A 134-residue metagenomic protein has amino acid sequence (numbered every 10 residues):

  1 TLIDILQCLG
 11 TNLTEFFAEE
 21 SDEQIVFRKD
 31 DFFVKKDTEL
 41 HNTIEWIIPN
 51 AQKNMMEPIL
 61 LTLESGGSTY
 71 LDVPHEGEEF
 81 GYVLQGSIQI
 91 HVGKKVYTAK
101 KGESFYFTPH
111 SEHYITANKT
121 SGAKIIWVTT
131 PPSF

Functional and structural regions predicted by a protein language model:
T1-L9, L13-F17: Hydrophobic micro-packing sites on short alpha-helices
T11, S21-E45: Charged, helix-prone or intrinsically disordered regulatory segments positioned adjacent to compact structured domains
V34-L71, V128-S133: A short glycine-rich, His/Asp/Glu-containing loop-to-beta-strand
N42, K100-K101, P109-F134: Ligand-binding loop in jelly-roll beta-barrel domains
I47, G93-P109: Short acidic-glycine-tyrosine-enriched beta hairpin
T62-L63, V73-I90: Short, conserved beta-strand element in jelly-roll/cupin
T69-H75, T116-N118: Short histidine-centered beta-strand/loop micro-motifs that create catalytic or ligand/metal-coordination sites
